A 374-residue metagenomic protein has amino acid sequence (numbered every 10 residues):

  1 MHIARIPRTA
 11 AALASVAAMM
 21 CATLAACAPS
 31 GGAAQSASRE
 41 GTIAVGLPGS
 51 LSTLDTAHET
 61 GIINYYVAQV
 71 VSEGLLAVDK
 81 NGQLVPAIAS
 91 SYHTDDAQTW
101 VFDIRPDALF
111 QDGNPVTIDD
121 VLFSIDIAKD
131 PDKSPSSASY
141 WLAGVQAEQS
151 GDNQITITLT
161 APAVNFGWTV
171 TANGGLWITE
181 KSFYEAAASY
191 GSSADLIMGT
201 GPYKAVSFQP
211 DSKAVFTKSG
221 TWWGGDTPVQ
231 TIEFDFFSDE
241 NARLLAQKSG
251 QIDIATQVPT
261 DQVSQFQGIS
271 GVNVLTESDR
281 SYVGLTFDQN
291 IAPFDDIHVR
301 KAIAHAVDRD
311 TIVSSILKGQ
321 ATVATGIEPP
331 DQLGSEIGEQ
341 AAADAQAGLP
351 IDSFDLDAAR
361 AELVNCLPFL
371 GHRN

Functional and structural regions predicted by a protein language model:
M1-I43, Q83: Short, low-complexity disordered leader/linker segments with a strong preference for bacterial N-terminal type II
G46-D95, D126, M198-G199: N-terminal lobe/hinge region of extracytoplasmic solute-binding protein
S90-S134, T156, A246, P293-D295: Aromatic- and charge-enriched surface segment that lines or borders ligand/interaction sites
H93, D103, A138-Y184: Surface-exposed binding/hinge segments that line and control ligand-binding clefts or catalytic entry sites
A172-D226, T231: Gly/Pro-rich hinge or "lid" segments in bacterial periplasmic/extracellular proteins
V215, S219-Q265: Ligand-site clamp/hinge motif
T217-G220, D279-A302, A306, S315: A bilobed periplasmic-binding-protein/Venus flytrap-type ligand-binding module shared by bacterial periplasmic
I297-N374: Append "and occasionally in soluble cytosolic enzymes with long acidic Gly/Pro-rich linkers
